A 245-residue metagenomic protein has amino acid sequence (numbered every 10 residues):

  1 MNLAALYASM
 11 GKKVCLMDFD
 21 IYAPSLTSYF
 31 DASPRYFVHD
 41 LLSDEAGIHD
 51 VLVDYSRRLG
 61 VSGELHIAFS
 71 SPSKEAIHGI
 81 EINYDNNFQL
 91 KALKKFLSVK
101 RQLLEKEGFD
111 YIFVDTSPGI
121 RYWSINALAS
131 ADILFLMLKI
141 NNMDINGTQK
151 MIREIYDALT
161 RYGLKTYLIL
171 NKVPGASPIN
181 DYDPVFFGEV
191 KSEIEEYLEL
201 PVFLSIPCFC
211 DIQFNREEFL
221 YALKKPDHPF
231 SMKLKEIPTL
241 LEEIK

Functional and structural regions predicted by a protein language model:
M1-Y22: Walker A/P-loop phosphate-binding motif and the immediately C-terminal alpha-helix
D20-L103, F214-E217: P-loop/Walker-type NTP enzyme "switch/lid" segment
I21-A23, P72-E75, P118-G119, N141-M143 (+2 more regions): Conserved nucleotide-binding/hydrolysis micro-motifs of P-loop NTPases
L26, H78, I120-A127: Conserved ATPase-coupling elements of RecA-like P-loop NTPase cores
F88-L90, N215-K245: NTP-binding/hydrolysis catalytic cores, primarily Walker-type P-loop NTPases
E107, Y122-N142: Inter-motif core of Ras-like GTPase G domains
T148-R161: Conserved C-terminal guanine-recognition region of P-loop GTPase G domains, centered on the G4
K172-G175, F187-L223: Beta-strand-loop-alpha "switch" segments that mediate conformational coupling across diverse proteins
